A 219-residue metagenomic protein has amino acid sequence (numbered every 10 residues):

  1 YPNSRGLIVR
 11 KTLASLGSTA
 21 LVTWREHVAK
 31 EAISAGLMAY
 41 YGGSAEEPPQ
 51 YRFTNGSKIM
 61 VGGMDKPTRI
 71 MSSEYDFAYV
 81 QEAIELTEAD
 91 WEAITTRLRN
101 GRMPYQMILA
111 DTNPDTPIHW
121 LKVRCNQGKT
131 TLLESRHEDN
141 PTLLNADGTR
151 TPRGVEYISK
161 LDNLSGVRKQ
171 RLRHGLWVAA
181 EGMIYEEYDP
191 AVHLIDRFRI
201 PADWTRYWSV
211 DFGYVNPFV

Functional and structural regions predicted by a protein language model:
Y1-G17, M103-Y105: Conserved SF1/SF2 helicase motif Ia
R5, D76-F77, R206: The start of beta-strands in P-loop NTPase/AAA+ ATPase cores
T12-D76, W177: Inter-Walker segment of RecA-like/P-loop motor cores
Q81-A83: Walker B catalytic acidic pair
E85-S165: ASCE P-loop NTPase helicase motor core
T142-N216: ATPase catalytic-site recognition across NTP-hydrolyzing enzymes
